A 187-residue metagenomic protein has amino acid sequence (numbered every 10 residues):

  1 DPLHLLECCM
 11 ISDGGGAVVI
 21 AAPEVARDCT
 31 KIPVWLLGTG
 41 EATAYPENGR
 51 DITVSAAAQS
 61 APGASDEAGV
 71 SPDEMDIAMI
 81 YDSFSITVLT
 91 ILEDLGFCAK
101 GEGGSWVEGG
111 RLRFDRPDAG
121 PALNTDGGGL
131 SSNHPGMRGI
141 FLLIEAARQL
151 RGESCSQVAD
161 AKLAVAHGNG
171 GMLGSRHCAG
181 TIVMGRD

Functional and structural regions predicted by a protein language model:
D1-G63, R111-D126, L130, I144 (+2 more regions): Condensing-enzyme catalytic core mediating Claisen C-C bond formation in acyl metabolism
E24-R27, E41, D66, V70 (+3 more regions): Generic secondary-structure signature for well-ordered alpha-helical cores
G40-T43, Y81-S85, E108-G109, G127-G129 (+1 more regions): Acidic, glycine-rich active-site loops and adjacent beta-strand->loop/helix elements that engage anionic groups
T43-N48, F84-T90, G136-I140, I144: Acyl-CoA/ACP chain-elongation machinery
N48-I52, D82-G104, F114-R116, M172-T181: Short glycine/threonine-rich loop-to-helix capping motif typified by GTGT followed within a few residues by an Asp-Pro
A58, P62-I86, D94-F97, L130-H134: Extended C-terminal subregions enriched in glycine
W106, I144-E145: Intrinsically disordered, low-complexity Ser/Thr/Pro/Gly-rich interaction regions that scaffold/cooperate
N133, A164-G174, R186-D187: Non-catalytic terminal extensions of PLP-dependent enzymes
